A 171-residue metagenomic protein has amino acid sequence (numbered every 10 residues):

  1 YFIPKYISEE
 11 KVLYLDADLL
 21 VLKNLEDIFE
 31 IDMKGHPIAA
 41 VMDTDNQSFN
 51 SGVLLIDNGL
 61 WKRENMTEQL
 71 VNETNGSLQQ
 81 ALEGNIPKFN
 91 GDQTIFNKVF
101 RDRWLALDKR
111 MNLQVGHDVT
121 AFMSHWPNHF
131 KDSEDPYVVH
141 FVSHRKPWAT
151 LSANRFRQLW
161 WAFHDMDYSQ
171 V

Functional and structural regions predicted by a protein language model:
Y1-E64: GT-A fold catalytic core of metal-dependent nucleotide-sugar glycosyltransferases, centered on the diacidic
N58-V171: A glycosyltransferase accessory/donor-loop signature
